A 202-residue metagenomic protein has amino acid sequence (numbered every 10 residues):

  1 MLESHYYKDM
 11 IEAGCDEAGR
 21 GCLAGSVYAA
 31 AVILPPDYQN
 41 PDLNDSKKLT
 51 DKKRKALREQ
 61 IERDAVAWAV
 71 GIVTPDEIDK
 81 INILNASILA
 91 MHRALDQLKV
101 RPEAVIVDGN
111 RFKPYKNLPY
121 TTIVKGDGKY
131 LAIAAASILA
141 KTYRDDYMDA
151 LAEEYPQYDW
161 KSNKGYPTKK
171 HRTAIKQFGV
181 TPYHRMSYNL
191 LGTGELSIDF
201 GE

Functional and structural regions predicted by a protein language model:
M1-E202: RNase H-like, Mg2+-dependent phosphodiesterase core, and more generally RNA phosphate-backbone-engaging helix-loop
